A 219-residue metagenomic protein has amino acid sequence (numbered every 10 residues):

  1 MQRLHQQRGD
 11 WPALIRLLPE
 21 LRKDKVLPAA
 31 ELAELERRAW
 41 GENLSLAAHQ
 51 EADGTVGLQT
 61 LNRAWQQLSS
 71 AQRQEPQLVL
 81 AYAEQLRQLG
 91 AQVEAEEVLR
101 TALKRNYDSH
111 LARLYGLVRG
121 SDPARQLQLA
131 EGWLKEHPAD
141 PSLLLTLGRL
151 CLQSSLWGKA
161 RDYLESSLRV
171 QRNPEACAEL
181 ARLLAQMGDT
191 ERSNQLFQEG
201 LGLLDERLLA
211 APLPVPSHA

Functional and structural regions predicted by a protein language model:
M1, L35-R38, E42, A81 (+3 more regions): "A position-specific structural signal for the A-helix of alpha-solenoid helical repeats
Q2-L27, E96-S109, L168-P174, R182-L209: TPR/TPR-like (Sel1-like) alpha-helical repeat modules
Q7, Q88, L117, S121 (+2 more regions): Register position in tetratricopeptide repeats
R16-P19, N62-Q66, L80, R100 (+4 more regions): Alpha-solenoid helical repeat scaffolds
W40, L44, H49, E97-R169: Alpha-helical adaptor scaffolds
